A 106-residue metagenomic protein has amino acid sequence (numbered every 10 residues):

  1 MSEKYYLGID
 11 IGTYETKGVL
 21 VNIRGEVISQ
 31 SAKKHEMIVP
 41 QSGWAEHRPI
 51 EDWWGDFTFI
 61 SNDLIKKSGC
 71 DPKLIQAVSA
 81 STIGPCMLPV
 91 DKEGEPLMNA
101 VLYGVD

Functional and structural regions predicted by a protein language model:
M1-N99: N-terminal glycine/serine-rich phosphate-binding loop of ATP-dependent small-molecule kinases, especially carbohydrate
G104-D106: Glycine-rich phosphate-binding loop plus the immediately following alpha-helix
